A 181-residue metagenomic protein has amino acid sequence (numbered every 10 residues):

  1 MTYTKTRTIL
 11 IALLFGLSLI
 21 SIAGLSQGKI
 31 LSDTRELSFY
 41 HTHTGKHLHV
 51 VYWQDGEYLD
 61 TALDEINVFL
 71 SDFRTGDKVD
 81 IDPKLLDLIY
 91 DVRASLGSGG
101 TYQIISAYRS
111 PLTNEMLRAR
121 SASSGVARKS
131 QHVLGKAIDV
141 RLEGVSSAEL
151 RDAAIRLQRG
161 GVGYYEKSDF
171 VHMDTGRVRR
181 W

Functional and structural regions predicted by a protein language model:
T2-I11: Bacterial N-terminal signal peptides that target proteins for export
A12-S21: Bacterial N-terminal signal peptides
I20-V50, D55-L63, N67: Intrinsically disordered, low-complexity, Pro/Ser/Thr/Asn/Gly/Ala-rich spacer/linker segments adjacent to signal
R35-Y40, S123-W181: Catalytic cores and adjacent binding grooves of peptidoglycan-active enzymes
K46, S98-Y102, Q158-G161, D169: Loop/turn elements at helix/coil->beta-strand transitions in domains of secreted/extracellular proteins
E57-Q103: Active-site acidic/histidine clusters and adjacent loop/turn architecture that either coordinate catalytic ions
T101-M116: Acidic helix-start/capping segments at beta-turn-to-alpha-helix junctions
L112-R128: Charged, often glycine-rich, active-site loop that binds/positions anionic groups
